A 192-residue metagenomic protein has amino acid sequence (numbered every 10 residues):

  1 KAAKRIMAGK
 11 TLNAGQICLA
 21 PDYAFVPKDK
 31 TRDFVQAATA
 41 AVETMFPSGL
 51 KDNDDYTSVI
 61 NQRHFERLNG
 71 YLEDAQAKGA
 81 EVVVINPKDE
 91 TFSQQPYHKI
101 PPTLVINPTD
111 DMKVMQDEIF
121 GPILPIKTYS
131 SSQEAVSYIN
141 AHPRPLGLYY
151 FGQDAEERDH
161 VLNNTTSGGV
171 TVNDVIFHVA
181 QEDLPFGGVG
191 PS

Functional and structural regions predicted by a protein language model:
K1, I6, Q95, K99-S192: Conserved C-terminal structural/oligomerization subdomain of aldehyde/semialdehyde dehydrogenase
K1-T109, Q133, V172: ALDH superfamily catalytic-core signature
